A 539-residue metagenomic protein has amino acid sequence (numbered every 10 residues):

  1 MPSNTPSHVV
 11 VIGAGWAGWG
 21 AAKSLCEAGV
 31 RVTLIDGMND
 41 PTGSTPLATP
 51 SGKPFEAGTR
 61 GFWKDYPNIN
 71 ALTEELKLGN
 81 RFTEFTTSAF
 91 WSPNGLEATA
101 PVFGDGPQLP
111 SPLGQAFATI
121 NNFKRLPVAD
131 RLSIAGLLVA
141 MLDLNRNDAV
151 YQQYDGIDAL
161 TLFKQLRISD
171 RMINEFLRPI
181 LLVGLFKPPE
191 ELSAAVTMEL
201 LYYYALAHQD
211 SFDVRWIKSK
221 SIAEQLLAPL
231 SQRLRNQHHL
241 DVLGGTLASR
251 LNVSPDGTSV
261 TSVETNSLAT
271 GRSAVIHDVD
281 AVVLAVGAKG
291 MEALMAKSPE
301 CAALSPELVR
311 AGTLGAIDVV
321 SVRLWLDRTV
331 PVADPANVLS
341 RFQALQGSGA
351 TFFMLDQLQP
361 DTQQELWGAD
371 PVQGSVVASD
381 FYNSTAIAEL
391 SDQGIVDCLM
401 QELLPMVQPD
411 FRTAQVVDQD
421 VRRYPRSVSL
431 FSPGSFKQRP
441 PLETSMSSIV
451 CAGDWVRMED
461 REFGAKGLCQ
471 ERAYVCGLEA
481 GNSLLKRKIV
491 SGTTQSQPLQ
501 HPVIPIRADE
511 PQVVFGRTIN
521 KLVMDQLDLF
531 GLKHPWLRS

Functional and structural regions predicted by a protein language model:
S7-L34: N-terminal Rossmann-like FAD-binding beta1-loop-alpha1 element of flavoenzymes
A17, D40, K289: Conserved Rossmann-like nucleotide-cofactor binding loop
C26-T49: Glycine-rich FAD pyrophosphate-binding loop
A28, I217-K218, T246-V377, Y382-A388 (+2 more regions): Mid-domain catalytic core of redox enzymes that form a hydrophobic substrate pocket/lid adjacent to a catalytic redox
L47-L72: N-terminal glycine-rich dinucleotide-binding loop that anchors FAD/FMN and/or NAD(P) in oxidoreductases
N70, E74-E75, G79-M198, K486 (+2 more regions): Mobile amphipathic helical/loop "lid" adjacent to a hydrophobic cofactor/ligand pocket
F103-G106, W325-L326, P331-S539: Conserved flavin/dinucleotide-binding core of flavoenzymes
G136-S259, N266-A269: Active-site/ligand-binding neighborhood in enzyme catalytic cores
